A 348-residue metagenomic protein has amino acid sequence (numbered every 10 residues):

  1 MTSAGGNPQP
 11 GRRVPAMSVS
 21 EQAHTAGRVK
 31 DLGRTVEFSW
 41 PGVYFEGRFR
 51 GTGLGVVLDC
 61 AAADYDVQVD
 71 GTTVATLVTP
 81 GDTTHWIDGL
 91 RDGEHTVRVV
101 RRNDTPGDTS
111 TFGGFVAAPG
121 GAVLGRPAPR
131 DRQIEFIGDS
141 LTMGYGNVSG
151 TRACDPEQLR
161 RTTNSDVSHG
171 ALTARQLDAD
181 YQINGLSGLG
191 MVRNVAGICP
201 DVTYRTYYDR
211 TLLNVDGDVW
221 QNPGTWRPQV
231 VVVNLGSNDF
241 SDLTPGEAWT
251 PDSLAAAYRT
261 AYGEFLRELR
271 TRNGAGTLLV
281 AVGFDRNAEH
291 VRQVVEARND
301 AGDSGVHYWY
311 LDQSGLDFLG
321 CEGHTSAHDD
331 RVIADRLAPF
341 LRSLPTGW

Functional and structural regions predicted by a protein language model:
M1-I137, L141-T162, W348: N-terminal secretory targeting modules
W40-G42, P106-D108, R152-D252, D285-E289 (+1 more regions): Conserved SGNH/GDSL esterase-like catalytic core that processes O-acyl groups on lipids and polysaccharides
D70, T206-W348: Alpha-helical cap/lid subdomain in secreted, periplasmic, or secretory-pathway luminal O-acyl-processing enzymes
T79, L186, L311-Q313: Active-site donor-binding loop signature of nucleotide-sugar glycosyltransferases
R98, E135, Q182, T277-L279: A structural signal for isolated positions on well-ordered beta-strands in alpha/beta enzyme cores
F136, Y181-I183, Y308-Y310: Conserved beta-strand scaffold positions in the cores of enzyme catalytic domains, especially in NTP/NDP-utilizing
